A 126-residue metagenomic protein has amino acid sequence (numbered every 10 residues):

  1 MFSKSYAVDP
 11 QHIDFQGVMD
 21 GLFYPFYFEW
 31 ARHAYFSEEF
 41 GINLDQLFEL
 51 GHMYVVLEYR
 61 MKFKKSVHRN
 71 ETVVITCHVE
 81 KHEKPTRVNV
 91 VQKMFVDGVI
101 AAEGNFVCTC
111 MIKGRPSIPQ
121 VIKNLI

Functional and structural regions predicted by a protein language model:
M1-S5, F23, E58, T72-V74 (+2 more regions): Intrinsic-disorder/low-complexity, polar/charged segments enriched in Ser/Thr/Lys/Arg/Asp/Glu/Gln
M1-V56, T109-I126: Hot-dog-fold acyl-thioester-processing enzymes
F48-T76: Short hydrophobic interaction/assembly module
F63-T72, E80-I126: HotDog/MaoC-like acyl-thioester-processing domains
